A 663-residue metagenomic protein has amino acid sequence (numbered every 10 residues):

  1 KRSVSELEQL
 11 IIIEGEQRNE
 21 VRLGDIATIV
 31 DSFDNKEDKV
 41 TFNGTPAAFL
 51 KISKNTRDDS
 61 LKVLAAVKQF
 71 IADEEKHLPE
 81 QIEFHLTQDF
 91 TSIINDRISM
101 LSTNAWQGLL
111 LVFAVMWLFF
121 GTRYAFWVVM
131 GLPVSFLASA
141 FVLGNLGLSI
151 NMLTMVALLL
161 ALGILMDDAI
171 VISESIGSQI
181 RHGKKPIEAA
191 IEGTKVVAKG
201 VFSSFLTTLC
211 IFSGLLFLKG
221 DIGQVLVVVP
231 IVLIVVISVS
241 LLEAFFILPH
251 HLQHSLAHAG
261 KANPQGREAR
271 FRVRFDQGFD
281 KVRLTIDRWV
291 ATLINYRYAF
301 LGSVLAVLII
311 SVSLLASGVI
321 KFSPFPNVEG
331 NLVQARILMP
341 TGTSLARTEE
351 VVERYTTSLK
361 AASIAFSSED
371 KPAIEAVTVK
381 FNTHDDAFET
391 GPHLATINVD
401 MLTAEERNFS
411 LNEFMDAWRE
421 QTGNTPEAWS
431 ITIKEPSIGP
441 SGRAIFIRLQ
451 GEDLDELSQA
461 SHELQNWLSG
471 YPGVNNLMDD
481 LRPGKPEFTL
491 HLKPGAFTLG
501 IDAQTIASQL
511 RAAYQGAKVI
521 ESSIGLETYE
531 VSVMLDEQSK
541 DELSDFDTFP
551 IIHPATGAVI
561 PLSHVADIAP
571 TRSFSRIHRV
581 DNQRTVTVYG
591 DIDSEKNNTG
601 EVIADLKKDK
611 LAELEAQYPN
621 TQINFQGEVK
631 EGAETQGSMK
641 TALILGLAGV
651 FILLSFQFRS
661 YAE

Functional and structural regions predicted by a protein language model:
R2-N35, D58, K62-F84, L301 (+8 more regions): Surface-exposed amphipathic alpha-helical segments in non-transmembrane regions that serve as interaction surfaces
E14, G144-N145, L216-V225, L301 (+2 more regions): Transmembrane helices with small-residue packing motifs
R57-D58, L64-L111, V142, I150 (+1 more regions): Membrane-helix entry/capping segments
T87, I94, I98, S173 (+2 more regions): Helix-loop junctions and hydrophobic alpha-helical segments within the transmembrane domains of large membrane
F90, A140-V156, L216-L233, S323-P326 (+2 more regions): Short helix-loop junctions at transmembrane helix boundaries
L110-L118, T122-G177, V235, G649-E663: Hydrophobic transmembrane alpha-helices and their membrane-interface caps in long multi-pass transport proteins
N145, L162-I176, A198-F217, Q224-R272 (+1 more regions): Transmembrane alpha-helices and their membrane-interface boundaries in multi-pass membrane transporters and channels
V197, A269-S323, I447: Signature of alpha-helical transmembrane segments and their immediate interfacial
